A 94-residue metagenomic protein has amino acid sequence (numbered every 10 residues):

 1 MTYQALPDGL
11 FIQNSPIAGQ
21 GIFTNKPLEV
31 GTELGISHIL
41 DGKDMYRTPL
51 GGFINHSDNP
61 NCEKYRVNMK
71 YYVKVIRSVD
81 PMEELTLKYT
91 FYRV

Functional and structural regions predicted by a protein language model:
M1-V94: Conserved catalytic SET/PR domain of SAM-dependent protein methyltransferases, capturing the structural core that binds
